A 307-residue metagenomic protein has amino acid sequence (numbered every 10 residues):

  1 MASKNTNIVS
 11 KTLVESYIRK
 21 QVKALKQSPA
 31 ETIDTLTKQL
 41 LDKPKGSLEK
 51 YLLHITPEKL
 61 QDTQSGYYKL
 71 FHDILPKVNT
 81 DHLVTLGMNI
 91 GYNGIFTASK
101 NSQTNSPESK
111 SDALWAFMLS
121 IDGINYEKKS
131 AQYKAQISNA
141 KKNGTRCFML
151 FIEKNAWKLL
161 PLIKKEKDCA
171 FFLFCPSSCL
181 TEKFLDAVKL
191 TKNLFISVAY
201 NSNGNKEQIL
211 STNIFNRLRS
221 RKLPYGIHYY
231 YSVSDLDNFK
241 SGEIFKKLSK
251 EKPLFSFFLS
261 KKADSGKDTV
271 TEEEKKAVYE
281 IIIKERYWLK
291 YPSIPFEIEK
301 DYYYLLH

Functional and structural regions predicted by a protein language model:
A2-D42, N143, C169, F195-A199 (+1 more regions): Radical SAM enzyme [4Fe-4S]-AdoMet core and its adjacent flexible, acidic and glycine-rich loops/tails across
V14-I18, L25-D34, D73-T85, K129-Y133 (+3 more regions): Charged, low-complexity, helix/coiled-coil-prone segments
K45-S120, K142: N-terminal [4Fe-4S]-dependent radical SAM core
I95-K100, F151-E153, E272: A short linear-motif detector with a strong N-terminal bias
A116-A131, A140-A156, E166-K183, A187-S211 (+2 more regions): Core AdoMet radical
K134-S138, L160-K164, F184-V188, S211-N216 (+2 more regions): Short amphipathic alpha-helical segments and helix-helix/interface helices
